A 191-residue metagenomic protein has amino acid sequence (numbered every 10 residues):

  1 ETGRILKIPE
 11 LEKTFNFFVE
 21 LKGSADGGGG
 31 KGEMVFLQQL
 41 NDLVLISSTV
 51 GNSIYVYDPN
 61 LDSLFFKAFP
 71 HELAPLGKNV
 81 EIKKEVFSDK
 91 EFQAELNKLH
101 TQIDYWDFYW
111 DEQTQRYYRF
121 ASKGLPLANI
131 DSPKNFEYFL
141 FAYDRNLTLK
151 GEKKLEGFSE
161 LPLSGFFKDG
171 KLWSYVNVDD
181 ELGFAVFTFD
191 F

Functional and structural regions predicted by a protein language model:
E1-R4, N52-V56, S132-T148, V186-F191: Beta-propeller blade signature
G3-G30, F66-H100, K153-S159: Surface-exposed loop and turn segments in beta-propeller and other repeat-based domains that flank or scaffold
D26-N41, H100-T114, S164-D169, V178: Structural signature of eukaryotic scaffold interfaces centered on beta-propeller domains
V44, Y117-R119, L172-W173: Hydrophobic beta-strand positions that form the internal "hydrophobic ladder" of WD40/Gbeta-like beta-propeller blades
S47-T49, D131-F136, D179-L182: Short, solvent-exposed loop/turn segments at conserved positions within beta-propeller repeat blades
S48, F120-K123, Y175-V178: Recurrent small/Gly-Pro-centered beta-turn motifs in extracellular repeat architectures
K98-R145: Loop/turn-rich, solvent-exposed surfaces of beta-rich toroidal or solenoidal domains
K171-F191: Blade-level signature of beta-propeller repeat domains, shared across WD40, Kelch, NHL, RCC1 and BNR/Asp-box propellers
